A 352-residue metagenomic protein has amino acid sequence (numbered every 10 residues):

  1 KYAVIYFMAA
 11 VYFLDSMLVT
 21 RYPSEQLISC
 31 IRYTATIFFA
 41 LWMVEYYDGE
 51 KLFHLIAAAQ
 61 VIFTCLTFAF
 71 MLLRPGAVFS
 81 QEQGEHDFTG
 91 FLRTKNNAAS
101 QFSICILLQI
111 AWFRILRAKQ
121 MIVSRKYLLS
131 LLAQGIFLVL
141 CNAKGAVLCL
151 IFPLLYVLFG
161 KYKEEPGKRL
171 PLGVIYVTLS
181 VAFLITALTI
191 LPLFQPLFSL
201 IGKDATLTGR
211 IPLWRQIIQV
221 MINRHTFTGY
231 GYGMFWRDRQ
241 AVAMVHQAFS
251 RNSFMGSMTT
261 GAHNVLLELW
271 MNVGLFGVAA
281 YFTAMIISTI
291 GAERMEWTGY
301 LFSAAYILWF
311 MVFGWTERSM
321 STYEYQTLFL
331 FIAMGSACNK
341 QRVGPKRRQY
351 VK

Functional and structural regions predicted by a protein language model:
K1-L14, D48-H54, F113-R125, E293 (+1 more regions): Transmembrane signal-anchor hairpin modules in multi-pass inner-membrane enzymes, especially those that act on
Y2-F13, Y22-E45, L55-A58, C65 (+1 more regions): Aromatic-anchored transmembrane helix interface
F53-F79, R93-Y162, I287: Alpha-helical transmembrane segments of multi-pass inner-membrane proteins
A69-L73, L140-C141, L158-K203, Q219-N223 (+1 more regions): A membrane-periplasm/extracellular boundary helix in multi-pass inner-membrane enzymes that assemble envelope glycans
H86-F91, R169-L170, L184-Q216, R237-R239 (+1 more regions): Flexible juxtamembrane loops connecting transmembrane helices in multi-pass membrane enzymes that build or modify
L107, A111, L154, S303-K352: Transmembrane alpha-helices of multi-pass inner-membrane enzymes
M121-K126, L155, F159-Y162, K168-P171 (+2 more regions): Hydrophobic transmembrane alpha-helices and their immediate junctions
I201-R215, Q219, N223-V273: Long extracytoplasmic/lumenal interhelical loops at the membrane interface of multi-pass membrane proteins
